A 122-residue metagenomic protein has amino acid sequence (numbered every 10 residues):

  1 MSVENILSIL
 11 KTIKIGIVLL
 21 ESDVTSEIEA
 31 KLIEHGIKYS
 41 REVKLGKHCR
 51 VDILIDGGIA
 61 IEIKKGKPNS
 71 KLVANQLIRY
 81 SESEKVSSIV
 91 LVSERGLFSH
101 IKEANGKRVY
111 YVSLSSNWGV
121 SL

Functional and structural regions predicted by a protein language model:
M1-K44: Acidic-basic catalytic patches of nuclease active cores, encompassing PD-(D/E)XK and other metal-cofactor nuclease
I15-L19, S115-S121: Class I S-adenosyl-L-methionine-dependent methyltransferase catalytic core
A30, I78-E82: Surface-exposed alpha-helical segments enriched in charged/polar residues
I33-I37, I55-I59, S83-S87, G106-R108: Short glycine/proline-enriched coil/turn segments at helix->beta-strand junctions
K44-D56: Catalytic centers of nucleases
G46-K47, V73-Q76: Amphipathic coiled-coil/heptad-repeat helices and related helical stalk/stem segments that mediate oligomerization
I53-K67, Y80: Conserved catalytic cores of phosphodiester-cleaving nucleases, focusing on short active-site segments
K67-L72, S81-S116: Nucleic-acid nuclease catalytic cores
